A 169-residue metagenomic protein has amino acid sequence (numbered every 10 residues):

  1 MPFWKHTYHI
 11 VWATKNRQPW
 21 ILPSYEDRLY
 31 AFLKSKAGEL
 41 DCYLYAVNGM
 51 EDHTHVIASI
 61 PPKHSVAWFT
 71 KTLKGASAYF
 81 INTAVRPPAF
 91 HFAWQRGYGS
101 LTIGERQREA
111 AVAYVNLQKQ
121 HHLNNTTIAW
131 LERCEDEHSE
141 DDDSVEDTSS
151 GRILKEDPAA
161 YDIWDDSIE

Functional and structural regions predicted by a protein language model:
M1-E169: Basic nucleic-acid-binding interfaces
